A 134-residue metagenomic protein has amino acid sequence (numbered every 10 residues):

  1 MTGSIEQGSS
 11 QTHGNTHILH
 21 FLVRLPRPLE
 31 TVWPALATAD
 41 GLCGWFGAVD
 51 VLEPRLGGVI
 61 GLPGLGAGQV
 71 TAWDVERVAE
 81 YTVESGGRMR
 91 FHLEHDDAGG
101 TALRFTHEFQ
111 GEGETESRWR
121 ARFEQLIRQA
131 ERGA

Functional and structural regions predicted by a protein language model:
M1-V51: Hydrophobic ligand-binding cavity/cleft-lining segments
S10-N15, E53-L56, A72-D74, H95-A98: Short, ordered beta-strand-loop transition motifs
T16-L22, L29, L65, V78 (+2 more regions): Intrinsic-disorder/low-complexity, polar/charged segments enriched in Ser/Thr/Lys/Arg/Asp/Glu/Gln
H20-L22, V51, A67, R88-R90 (+2 more regions): Well-ordered beta-strand positions in beta-sheet-rich domains
L22-P26, G61, Q69, H92-E94: Generic structural detector for well-ordered beta-strands
P34-G47, V75, A121-R128, R132: Short, intrinsically disordered, mixed-charge
D40-R88: Glycine-rich portal/gate segments that line the openings of hydrophobic small-molecule binding cavities
V78-A134: Beta-strand/loop substructures that line and gate deep hydrophobic ligand-binding cavities in soluble
